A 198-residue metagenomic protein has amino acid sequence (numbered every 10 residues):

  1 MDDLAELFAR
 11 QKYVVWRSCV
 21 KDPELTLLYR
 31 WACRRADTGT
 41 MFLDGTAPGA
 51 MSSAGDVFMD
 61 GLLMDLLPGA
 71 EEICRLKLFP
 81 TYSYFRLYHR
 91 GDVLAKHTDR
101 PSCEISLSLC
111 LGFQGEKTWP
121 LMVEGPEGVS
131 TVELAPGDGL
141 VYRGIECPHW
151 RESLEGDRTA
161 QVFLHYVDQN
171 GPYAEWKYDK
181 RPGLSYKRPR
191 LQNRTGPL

Functional and structural regions predicted by a protein language model:
M1-C74: Non-heme Fe(II)/2-oxoglutarate
R75-Y84: A short coil-to-beta-strand element that immediately follows conserved catalytic motifs
L87: Conserved active-site beta-strand element of glycosyltransferases/polysaccharide synthases
R90-C147, R158-V162, V167-P182: Catalytic core of non-heme Fe(II) oxygenases with the double-stranded beta-helix
G128-S130, P182-L198: Short, cationic low-complexity segments
R151-G156: Short proline/glycine-enriched turn/loop segments at secondary-structure junctions
